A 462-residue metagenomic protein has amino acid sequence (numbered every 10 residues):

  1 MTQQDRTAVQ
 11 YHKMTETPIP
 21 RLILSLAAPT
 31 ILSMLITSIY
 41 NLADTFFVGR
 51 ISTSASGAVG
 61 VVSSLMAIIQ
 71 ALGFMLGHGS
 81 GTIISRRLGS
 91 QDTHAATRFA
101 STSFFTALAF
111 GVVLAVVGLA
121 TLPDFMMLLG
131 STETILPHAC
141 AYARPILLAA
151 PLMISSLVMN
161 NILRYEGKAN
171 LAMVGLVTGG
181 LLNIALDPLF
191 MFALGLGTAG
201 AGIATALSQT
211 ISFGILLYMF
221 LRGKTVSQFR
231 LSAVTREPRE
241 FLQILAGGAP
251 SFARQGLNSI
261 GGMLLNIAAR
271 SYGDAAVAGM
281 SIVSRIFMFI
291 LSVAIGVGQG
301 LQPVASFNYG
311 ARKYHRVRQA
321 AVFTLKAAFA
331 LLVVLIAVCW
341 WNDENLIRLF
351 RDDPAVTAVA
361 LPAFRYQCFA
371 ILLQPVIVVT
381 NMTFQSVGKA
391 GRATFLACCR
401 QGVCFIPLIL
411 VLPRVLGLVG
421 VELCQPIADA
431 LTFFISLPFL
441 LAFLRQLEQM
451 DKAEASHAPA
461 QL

Functional and structural regions predicted by a protein language model:
M1-A27, I84-P151, A193-A249, A305-A370 (+1 more regions): Short alpha-helical transmembrane segments in multi-pass integral membrane proteins
E16, P20-I39, A43, L65-L72 (+6 more regions): Residue-level signal for short hydrophobic patches within transmembrane helices of multi-pass membrane transporters
S25-D44, P145, G179, S208-S212 (+4 more regions): Transmembrane helical elements of multi-pass membrane transporters/channels
T30, M34, F46, S63 (+17 more regions): Transmembrane alpha-helix boundary and packing residues in multipass membrane permease domains and related
L35, I39-G57, M126-E133, L189-L196 (+4 more regions): Helix-terminus/linker motif at the lipid-water interface of multi-pass membrane proteins
S56-V116, M153-A172, G279-D343, Q374-L396: Small-residue-rich hydrophobic transmembrane alpha-helices
I68-A71, N183-P188, F213-L217, F289-S292 (+3 more regions): Hydrophobic transmembrane alpha-helices of multi-pass small-molecule transporters
G77, I146-R164, A172-G180, A201-L216 (+4 more regions): Short runs within selected transmembrane alpha-helices of multi-pass transporters and secretion channels
